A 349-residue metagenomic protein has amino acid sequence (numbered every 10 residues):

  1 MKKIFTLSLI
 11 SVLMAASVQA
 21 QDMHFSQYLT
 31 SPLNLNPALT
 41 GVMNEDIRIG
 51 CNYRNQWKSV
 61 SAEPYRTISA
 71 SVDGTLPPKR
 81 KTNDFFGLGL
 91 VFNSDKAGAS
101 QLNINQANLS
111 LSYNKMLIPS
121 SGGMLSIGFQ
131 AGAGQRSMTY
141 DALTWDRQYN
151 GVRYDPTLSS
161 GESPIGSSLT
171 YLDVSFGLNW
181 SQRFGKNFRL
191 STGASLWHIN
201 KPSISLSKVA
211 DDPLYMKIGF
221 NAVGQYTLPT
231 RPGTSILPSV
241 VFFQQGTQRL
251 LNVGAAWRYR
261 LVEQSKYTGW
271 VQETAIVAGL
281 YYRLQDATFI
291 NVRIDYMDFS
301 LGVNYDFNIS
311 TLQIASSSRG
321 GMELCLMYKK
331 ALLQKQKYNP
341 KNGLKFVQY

Functional and structural regions predicted by a protein language model:
M1: Replace "Mg2+/Mn2+-dependent" with "divalent metal-dependent
I4-A15: Sec-dependent N-terminal signal peptides
A16-A20: Sec/Tat signal peptide C-region and signal peptidase I cleavage site
Q21-Y349: Subset of outer-membrane beta-barrel
